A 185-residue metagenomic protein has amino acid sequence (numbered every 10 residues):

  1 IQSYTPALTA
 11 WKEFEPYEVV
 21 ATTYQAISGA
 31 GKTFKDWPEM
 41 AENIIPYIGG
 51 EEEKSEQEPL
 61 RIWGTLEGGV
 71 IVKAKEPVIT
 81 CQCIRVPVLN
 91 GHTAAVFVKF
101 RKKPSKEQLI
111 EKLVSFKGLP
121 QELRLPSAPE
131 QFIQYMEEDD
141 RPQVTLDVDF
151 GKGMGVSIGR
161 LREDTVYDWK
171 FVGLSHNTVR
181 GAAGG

Functional and structural regions predicted by a protein language model:
I1-Q2, Q25-S28, K102, N177-R180: Gly/Ser/Thr-rich loops at beta-strand to alpha-helix junctions that form or flank small-molecule/cofactor-binding
I1-Y4, G50-E53, G181-G185: A glycine-rich, Thr/Ser-enriched phosphate-binding loop motif common to dinucleotide/cofactor-binding enzymes
Q2-P16: Alpha-helical support elements that line or immediately flank enzyme active sites and cofactor-binding pockets
Y17-D168: C-terminal substrate-binding/catalytic lobe of Rossmann-fold NAD(P)-dependent oxidoreductases
V166-G185: Generic C-terminus detector
